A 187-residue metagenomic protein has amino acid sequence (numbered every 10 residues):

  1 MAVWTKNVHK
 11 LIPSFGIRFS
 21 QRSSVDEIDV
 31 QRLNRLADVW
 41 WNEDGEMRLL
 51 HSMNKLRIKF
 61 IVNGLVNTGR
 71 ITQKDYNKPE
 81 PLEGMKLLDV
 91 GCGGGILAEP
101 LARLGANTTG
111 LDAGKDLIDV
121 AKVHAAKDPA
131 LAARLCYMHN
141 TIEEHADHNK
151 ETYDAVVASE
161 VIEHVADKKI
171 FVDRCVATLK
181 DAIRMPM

Functional and structural regions predicted by a protein language model:
A2-M47, H51, K55: N-terminal, positively charged/glycine-rich alpha-helical extensions of SAM-dependent methyltransferases
D29-R35, R70, G93-G94, D147: Short hydrophobic/aromatic-rich motifs at helix boundaries and adjacent loops
R32, L36-W40, F60, G64 (+2 more regions): Solvent-exposed, charged/polar functional surfaces in cytosolic regulatory/catalytic domains
A37-W40, D44, L65, G69 (+1 more regions): A general structural signal marking secondary-structure boundaries and capping sites
S52-E83: Conserved alpha-helix/loop element of class I SAM-dependent methyltransferases that forms part of the SAM/SAH-binding
Q73-M187: Conserved SAM-binding loop
